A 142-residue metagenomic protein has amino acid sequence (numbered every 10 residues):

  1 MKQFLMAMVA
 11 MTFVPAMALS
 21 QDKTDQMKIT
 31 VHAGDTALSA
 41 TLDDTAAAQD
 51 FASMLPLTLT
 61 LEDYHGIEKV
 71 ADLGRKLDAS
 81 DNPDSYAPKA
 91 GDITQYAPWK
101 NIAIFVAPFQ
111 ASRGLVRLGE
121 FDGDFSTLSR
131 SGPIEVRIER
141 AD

Functional and structural regions predicted by a protein language model:
M1-F4: Positively charged n-region of N-terminal signal peptides that target proteins for export
A7-P15: Bacterial N-terminal signal peptides
A18-S20: Boundary at the C-terminal end of the N-terminal hydrophobic targeting segment
T24-A79: N-terminal secretory signal peptides
D25, G119-D142: Well-ordered alpha/beta subsegment
P83-A87: Short, surface-exposed secondary-structure edge patches
A90-D92: Loop/turn positions that initiate beta-strands
A97-D122: Beta-strand-rich cores of mature extracytoplasmic or soluble domains
